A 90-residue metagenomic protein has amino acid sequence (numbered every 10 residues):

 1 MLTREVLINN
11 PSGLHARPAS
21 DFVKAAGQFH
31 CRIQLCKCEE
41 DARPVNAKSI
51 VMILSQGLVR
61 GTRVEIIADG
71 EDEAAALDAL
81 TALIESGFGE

Functional and structural regions predicted by a protein language model:
M1-E5, R63: Intrinsic-disorder/low-complexity, polar/charged segments enriched in Ser/Thr/Lys/Arg/Asp/Glu/Gln
L7-R60: Compact, glycine-rich, soluble single-domain proteins
L54-E90: C-terminal structural segments of small proteins and small subunits
